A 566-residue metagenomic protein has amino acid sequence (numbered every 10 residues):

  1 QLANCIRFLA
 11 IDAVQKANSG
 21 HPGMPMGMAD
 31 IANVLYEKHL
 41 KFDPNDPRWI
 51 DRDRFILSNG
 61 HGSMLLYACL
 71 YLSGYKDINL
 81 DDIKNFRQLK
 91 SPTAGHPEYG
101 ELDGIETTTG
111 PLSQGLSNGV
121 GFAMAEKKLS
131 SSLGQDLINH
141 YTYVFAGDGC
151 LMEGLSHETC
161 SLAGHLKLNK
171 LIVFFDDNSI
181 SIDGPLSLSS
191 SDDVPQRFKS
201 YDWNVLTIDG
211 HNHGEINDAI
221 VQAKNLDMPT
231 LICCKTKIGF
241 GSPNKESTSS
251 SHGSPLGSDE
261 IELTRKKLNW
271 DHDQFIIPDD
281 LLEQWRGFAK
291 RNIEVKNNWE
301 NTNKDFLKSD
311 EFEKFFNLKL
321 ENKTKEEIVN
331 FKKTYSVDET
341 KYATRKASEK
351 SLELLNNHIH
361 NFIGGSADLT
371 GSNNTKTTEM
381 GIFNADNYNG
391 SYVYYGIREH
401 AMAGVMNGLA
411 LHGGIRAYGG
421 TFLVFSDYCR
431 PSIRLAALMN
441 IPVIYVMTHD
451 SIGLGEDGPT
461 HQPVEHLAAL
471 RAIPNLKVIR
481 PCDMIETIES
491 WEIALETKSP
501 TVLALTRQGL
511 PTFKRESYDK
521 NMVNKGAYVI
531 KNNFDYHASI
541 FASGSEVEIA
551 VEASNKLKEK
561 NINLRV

Functional and structural regions predicted by a protein language model:
Q1-M26, F145-A146, C150-G154, I172-F174 (+3 more regions): Conserved acidic/glycine
A17-A29, F55-H61, P97-N118, G147-C150 (+8 more regions): Active-site nucleophile and cofactor-binding loops and adjacent substrate-binding regions of central metabolic enzymes
M28-H165, K376-T377, L409: Cofactor-binding active-site loop characterized by glycine-rich and histidine/acidic residues
G60-S63, K90, Y143-M152, D176-S181 (+9 more regions): Acidic, glycine-rich active-site loops and adjacent beta-strand->loop/helix elements that engage anionic groups
Y67-L70, E98, S130, G134 (+13 more regions): Short acidic, glycine/serine/threonine-rich loops at helix termini
T108-P111, G115-L226, T230, M439-V446 (+1 more regions): Thiamine diphosphate
A125-G134, S348-S351, E379-A385, V464-L467 (+3 more regions): Glycine-/acidic-rich phosphate or pyrophosphate-binding loops and their flanking alpha/beta elements
S190-Q196, K235, G239-S242, S251-P255 (+4 more regions): Flexible glycine/proline-rich, aromatic-decorated loop/lid segments
